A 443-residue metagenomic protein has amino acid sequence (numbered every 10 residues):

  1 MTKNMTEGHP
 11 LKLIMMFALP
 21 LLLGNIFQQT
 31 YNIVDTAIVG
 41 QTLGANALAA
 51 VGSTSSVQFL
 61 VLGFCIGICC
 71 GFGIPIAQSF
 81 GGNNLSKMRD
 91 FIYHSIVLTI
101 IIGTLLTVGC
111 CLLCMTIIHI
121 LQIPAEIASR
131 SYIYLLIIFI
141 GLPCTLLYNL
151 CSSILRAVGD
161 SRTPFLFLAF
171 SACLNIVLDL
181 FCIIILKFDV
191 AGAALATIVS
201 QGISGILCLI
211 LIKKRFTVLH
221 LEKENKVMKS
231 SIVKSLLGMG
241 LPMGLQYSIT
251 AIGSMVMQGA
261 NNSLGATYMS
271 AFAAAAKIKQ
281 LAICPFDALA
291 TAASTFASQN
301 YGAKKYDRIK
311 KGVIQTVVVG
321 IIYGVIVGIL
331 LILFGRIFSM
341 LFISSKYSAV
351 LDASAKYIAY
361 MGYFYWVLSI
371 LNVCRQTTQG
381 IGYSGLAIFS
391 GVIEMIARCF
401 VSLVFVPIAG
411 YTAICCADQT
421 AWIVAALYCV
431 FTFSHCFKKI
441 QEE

Functional and structural regions predicted by a protein language model:
M1-A18, I76-G141, I185-L241, A297-Y363 (+1 more regions): Short alpha-helical transmembrane segments in multi-pass integral membrane proteins
E7, L11-T30, V34, V57 (+8 more regions): Residue-level signal for short hydrophobic patches within transmembrane helices of multi-pass membrane transporters
M16-D35, I137, Y148, S171 (+4 more regions): Transmembrane helical elements of multi-pass membrane transporters/channels
I26, T30-L48, I118-A125, F181-F188 (+5 more regions): Helix-terminus/linker motif at the lipid-water interface of multi-pass membrane proteins
I33-T36, V108, L150-I154, C173-F181 (+5 more regions): Alpha-helical transmembrane segments of multipass membrane proteins
L48-V108, T145-P164, A271-G335, L368-S390: Small-residue-rich hydrophobic transmembrane alpha-helices
L60-G63, N175-L180, G205-L209, L281-C284 (+3 more regions): Hydrophobic transmembrane alpha-helices of multi-pass small-molecule transporters
C69, I137-R156, P164-A172, A193-C208 (+4 more regions): Short runs within selected transmembrane alpha-helices of multi-pass transporters and secretion channels
